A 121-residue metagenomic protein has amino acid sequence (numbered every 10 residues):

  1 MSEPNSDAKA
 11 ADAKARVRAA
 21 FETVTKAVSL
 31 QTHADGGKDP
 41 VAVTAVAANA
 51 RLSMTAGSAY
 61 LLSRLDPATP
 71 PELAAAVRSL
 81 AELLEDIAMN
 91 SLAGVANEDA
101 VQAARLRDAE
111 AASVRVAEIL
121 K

Functional and structural regions predicted by a protein language model:
M1-R16: N-terminal low-complexity, Pro/Thr-rich disordered segments that flank secretion/membrane-targeting signals
P4-N5, N97-A100: Short helix/strand-bridging catalytic loops that position acidic/His residues to coordinate divalent metals and engage
A10-D12, V24-P67, V101, R105-L120: Alpha-helical segments in soluble extracytoplasmic regions
Y60-A96: Long, amphipathic, charge-rich alpha-helical segments that form helical bundles/coiled-coils
